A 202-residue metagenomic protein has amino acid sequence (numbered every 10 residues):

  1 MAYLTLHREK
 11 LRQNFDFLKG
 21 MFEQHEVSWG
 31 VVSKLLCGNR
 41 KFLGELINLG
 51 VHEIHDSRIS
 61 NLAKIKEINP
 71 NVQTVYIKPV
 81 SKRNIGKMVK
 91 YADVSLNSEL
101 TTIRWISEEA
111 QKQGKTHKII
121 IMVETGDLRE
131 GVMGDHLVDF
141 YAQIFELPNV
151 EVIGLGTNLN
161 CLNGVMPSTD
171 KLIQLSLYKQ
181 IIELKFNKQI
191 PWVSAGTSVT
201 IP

Functional and structural regions predicted by a protein language model:
M1-F15: Positively charged, low-complexity intrinsically disordered leader regions
Y3, S28-L177, I181, K185-F186: Active-site-proximal beta-alpha core segment in soluble small-molecule metabolic enzymes
P191-P202: Short catalytic-site patches enriched in acidic/histidine residues that coordinate or position cofactors/metals
